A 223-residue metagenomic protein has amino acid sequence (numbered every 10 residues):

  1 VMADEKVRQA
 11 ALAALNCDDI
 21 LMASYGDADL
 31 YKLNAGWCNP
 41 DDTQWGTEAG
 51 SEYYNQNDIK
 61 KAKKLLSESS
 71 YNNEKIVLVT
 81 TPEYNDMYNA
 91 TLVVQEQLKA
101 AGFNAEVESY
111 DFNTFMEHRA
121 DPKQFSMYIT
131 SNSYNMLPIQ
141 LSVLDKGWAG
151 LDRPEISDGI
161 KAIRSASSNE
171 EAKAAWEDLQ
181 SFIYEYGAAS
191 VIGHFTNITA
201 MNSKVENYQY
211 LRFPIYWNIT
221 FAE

Functional and structural regions predicted by a protein language model:
V1, D19-S24, N113-D145, R164 (+1 more regions): Pocket-flanking alpha-helical
V1-E5, P40-K61, R119-K123, Q140-S167 (+1 more regions): Short, solvent-exposed loop/beta-turn-alpha elements that line the ligand-binding surface or hinge of extracytoplasmic
M2-D42, Q180-V191: Periplasmic-binding protein-like
E5, Q9, A13, D18 (+10 more regions): Solvent-exposed, polar/charged alpha-helical surfaces in well-ordered, non-transmembrane soluble domains, broadly
A13, D29-S67, Y84-M87: Structural transition elements
K63, S67-Y134: Ligand/substrate-recognition segments at binding pockets and active sites
E68-D86, S126-S131, S167-S203: Bilobed periplasmic-binding protein-like "clamshell/Venus-flytrap" ligand-binding domains
